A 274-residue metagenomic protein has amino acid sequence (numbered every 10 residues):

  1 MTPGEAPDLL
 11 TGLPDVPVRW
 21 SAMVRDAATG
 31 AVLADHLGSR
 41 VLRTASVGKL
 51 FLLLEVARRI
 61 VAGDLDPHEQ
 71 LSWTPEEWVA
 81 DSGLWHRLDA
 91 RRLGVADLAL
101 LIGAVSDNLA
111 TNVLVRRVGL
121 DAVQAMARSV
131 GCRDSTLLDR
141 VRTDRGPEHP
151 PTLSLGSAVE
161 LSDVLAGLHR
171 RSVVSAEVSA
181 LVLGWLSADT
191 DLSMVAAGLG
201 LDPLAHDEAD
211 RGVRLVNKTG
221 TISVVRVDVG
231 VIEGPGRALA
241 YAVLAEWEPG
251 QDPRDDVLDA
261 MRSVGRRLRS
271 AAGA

Functional and structural regions predicted by a protein language model:
M1-P14, L33, R171-V195, A209-R214 (+1 more regions): Structured C-terminal helix/loop/strand segments within mature extracytoplasmic catalytic/sensor domains
M1-R43: Beta-lactamase-like hydrolase cores
V16-W20, V115-R170: Mid-domain, small-residue-enriched loop/turn segments at the edges of structured enzyme/sensor domains
G30, R43-L71, Y241: Active-site SXXK
D35-R43, L84, L88, P147-P151: A short glycine/serine-rich beta->alpha loop
L54-A62, R116, D163-R170, R269-S270: Short glycine/serine- and small hydrophobic-enriched flexible loop segments
A62-L88: Short, glycine/proline-biased beta-turn/loop segments that scaffold the active-site neighborhood
W78-N112: Conserved catalytic neighborhood of penicillin-recognizing serine enzymes
